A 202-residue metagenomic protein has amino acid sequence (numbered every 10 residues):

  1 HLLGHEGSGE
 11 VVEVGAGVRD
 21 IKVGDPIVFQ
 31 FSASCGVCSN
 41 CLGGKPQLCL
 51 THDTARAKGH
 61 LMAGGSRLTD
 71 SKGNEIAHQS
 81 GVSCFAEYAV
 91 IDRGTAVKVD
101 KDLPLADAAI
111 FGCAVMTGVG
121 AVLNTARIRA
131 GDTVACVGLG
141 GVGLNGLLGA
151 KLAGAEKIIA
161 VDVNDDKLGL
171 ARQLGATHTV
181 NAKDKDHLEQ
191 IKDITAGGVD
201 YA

Functional and structural regions predicted by a protein language model:
H1-L42, Q47, A55, D100-D102: Glycine-rich beta-strand-centered segment in the early N-terminal region that forms part of a ligand/cofactor-binding
L3, G81, K101, K183-D184 (+1 more regions): Residue-level signature of the cytosolic catalytic core of signaling kinases
G9-V14, I21-I27, C38, A89 (+7 more regions): Hydrophobic packing within well-folded, soluble alpha/beta domains
K22, S83, G94, R129 (+3 more regions): Structured loop/turn residues at beta-strand edges in well-structured enzyme cores
A33, Q47, T95, G140 (+2 more regions): Flexible, active-site-proximal loop/turn residues at the rims of small-molecule/cofactor binding pockets and catalytic
V37-V137: NAD(P)H dinucleotide-binding glycine-rich loop of Rossmann-like/cofactor-binding domains, especially the beta1-alpha1
T117, V142, A150: Hydrophobic/small residue at the entry helix of a nucleotide-binding pocket
T133-L139, L148-A202: Adenosine-nucleotide cofactor-binding segment
